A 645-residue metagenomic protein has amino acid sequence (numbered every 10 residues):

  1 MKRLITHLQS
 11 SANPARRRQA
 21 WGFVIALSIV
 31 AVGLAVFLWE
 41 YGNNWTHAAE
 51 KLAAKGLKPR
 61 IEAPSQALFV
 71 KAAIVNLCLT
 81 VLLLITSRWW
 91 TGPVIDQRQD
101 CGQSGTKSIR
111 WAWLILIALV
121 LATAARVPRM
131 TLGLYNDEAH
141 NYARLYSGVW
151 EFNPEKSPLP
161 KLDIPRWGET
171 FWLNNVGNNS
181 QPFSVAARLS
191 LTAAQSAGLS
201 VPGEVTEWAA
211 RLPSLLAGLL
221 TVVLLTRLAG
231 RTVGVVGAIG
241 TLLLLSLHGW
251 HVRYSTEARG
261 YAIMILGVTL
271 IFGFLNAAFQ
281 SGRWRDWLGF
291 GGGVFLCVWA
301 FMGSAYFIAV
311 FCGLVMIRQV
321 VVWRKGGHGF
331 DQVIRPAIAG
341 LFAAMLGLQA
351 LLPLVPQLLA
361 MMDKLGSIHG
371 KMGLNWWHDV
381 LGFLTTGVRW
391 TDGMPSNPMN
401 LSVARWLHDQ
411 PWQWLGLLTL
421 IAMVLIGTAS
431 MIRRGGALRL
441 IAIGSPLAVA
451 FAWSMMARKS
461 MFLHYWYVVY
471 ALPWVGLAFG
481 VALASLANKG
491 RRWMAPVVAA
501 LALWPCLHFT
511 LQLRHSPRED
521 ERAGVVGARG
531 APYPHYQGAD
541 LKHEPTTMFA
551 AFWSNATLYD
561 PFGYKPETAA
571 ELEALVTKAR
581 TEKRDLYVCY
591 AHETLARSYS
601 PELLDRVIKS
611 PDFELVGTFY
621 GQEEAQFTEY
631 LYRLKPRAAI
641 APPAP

Functional and structural regions predicted by a protein language model:
M1-A20, A53-A54, W89-W111, V322-V333: Membrane-interfacial, low-structure loops and terminal tails that flank and connect transmembrane helices in multi-pass
R16-W21, A495-A499: Intrinsically disordered low-complexity regions specifically enriched for long asparagine
F23-S28, G33-S87, A122-T232, A238-A487 (+1 more regions): Membrane-proximal helix-loop-helix interfaces that form the catalytic/acceptor-binding platform of multi-pass membrane
K107-A124, R492-L511: Internal/C-terminal transmembrane anchor helices
K635-A639: Short loop segments at secondary-structure junctions
P642-P645: Short, solvent-exposed mixed-charge patches
